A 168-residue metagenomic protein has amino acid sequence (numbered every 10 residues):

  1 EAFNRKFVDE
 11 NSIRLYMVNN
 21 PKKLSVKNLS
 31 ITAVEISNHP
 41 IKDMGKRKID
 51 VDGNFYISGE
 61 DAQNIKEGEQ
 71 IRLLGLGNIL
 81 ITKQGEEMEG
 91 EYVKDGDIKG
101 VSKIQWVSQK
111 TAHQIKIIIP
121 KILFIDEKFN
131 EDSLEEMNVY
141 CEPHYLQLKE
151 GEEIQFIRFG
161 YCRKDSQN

Functional and structural regions predicted by a protein language model:
E1-N168: Polyanion-binding catalytic cores of nucleic-acid enzymes and NTP/SAM-utilizing transferases
